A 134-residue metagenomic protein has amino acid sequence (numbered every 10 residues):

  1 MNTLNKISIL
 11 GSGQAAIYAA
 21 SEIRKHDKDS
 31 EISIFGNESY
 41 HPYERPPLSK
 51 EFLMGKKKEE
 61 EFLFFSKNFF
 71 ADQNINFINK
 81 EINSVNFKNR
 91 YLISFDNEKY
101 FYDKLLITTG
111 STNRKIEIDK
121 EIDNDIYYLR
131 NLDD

Functional and structural regions predicted by a protein language model:
M1-L4, S8, N68-D134: FAD-binding core/adjacent interface of flavoenzyme oxidoreductases
N2-I75: Beta1-alpha1 glycine-rich phosphate/pyrophosphate-binding loop at the start of Rossmann-like nucleotide-binding domains
